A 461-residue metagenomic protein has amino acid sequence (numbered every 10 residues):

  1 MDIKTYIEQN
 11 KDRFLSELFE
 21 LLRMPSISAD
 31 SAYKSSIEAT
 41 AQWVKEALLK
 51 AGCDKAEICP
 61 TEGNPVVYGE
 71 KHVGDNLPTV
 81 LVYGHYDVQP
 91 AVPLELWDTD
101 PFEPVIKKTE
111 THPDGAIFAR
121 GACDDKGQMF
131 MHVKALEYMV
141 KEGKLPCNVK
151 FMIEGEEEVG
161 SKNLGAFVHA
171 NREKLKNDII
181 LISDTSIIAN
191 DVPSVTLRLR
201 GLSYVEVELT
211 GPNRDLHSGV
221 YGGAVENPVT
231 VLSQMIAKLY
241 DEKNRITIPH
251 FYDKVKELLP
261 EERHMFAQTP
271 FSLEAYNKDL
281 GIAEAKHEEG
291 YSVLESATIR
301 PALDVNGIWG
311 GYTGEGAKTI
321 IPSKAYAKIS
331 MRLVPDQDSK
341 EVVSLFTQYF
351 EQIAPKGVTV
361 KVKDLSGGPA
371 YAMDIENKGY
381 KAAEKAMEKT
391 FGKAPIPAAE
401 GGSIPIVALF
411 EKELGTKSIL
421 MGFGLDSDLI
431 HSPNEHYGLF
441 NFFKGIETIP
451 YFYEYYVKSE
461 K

Functional and structural regions predicted by a protein language model:
M1-L94, K324: N-terminal helical capping/dimerization or prosegment-like subdomains of hydrolases acting on amide or phosphate bonds
D75, A189-N190, T247-K324, P335-Q348 (+2 more regions): An extended, acidic, His-containing surface patch that forms the Zn2+-binding/catalytic region of metallohydrolases
L77-K150, K444: Active-site metal-coordination/substrate-binding segment of hydrolases, especially metallo-dependent peptidases
Y86-V88, M152-G160, S183-I188, G211-N213 (+2 more regions): Acidic, glycine-rich active-site loops and adjacent beta-strand->loop/helix elements that engage anionic groups
G121-L197, E460-K461: Acidic/histidine-rich catalytic neighborhood of metal-dependent amide-processing enzymes
C123, N213, M331-D338, G368: A generic structural motif
S194-T210, I419-M421: Flexible glycine/proline-rich, aromatic-decorated loop/lid segments
G222-N244: A short core secondary-structure module
